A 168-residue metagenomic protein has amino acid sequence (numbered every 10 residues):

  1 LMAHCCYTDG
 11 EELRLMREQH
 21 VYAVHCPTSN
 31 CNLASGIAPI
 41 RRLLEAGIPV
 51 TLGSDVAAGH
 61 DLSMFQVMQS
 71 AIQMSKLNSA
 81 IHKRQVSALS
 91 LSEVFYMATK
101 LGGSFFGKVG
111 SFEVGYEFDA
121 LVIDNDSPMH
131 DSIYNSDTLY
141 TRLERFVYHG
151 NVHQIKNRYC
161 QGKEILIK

Functional and structural regions predicted by a protein language model:
L1, S111, R145: Conserved beta-strand positions that form and line the central face of beta-propeller blades
L1-A58: Active-site core of metal-dependent hydrolases
C5-C6, K76, D126, K163: Flexible loop residues that form catalytic and substrate-binding hotspots at small-molecule/glycan-binding clefts
L13-R14, F112-E113, K156: Short secondary-structure boundary/capping segments
C31-S35, G53-A58, I81-Q85, N151-N157: Short C-terminal domain-edge/linker segments immediately following a structured domain
S35, L62-S63, Y134: Short Asp/Glu-rich motifs
I40-M129: His/Asp/Glu-enriched, well-ordered alpha-helical/loop segment that forms or immediately abuts the divalent-metal
E117-K168: C-terminal cap of metal-dependent C-N hydrolases
